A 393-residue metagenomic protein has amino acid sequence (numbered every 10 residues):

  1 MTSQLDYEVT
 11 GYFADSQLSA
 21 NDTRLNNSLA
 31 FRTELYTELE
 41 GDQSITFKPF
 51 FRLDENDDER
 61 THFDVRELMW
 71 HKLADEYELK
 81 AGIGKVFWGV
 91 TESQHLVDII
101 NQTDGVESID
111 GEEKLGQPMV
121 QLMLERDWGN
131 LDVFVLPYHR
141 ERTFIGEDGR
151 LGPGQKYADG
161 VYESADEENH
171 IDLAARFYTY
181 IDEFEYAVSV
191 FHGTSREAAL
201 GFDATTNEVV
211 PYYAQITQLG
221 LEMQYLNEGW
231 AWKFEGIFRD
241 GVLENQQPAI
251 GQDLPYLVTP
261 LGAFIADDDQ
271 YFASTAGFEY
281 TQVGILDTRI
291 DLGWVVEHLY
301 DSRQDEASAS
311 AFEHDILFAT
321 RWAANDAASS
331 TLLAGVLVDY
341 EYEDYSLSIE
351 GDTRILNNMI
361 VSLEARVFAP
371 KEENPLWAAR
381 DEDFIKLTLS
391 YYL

Functional and structural regions predicted by a protein language model:
S3-G11, F47-F51, A81-I83, V133-P137 (+6 more regions): Transmembrane beta-barrel strands of outer-membrane/channel proteins
S16-N21, R52-N56, D104-S108, D159-E163 (+5 more regions): Extracellular loop and loop/strand-boundary signature of outer-membrane beta-barrel proteins
N21-L29, T61-R66, D75, K114-P118 (+8 more regions): Residues that define the transmembrane beta-barrel architecture of outer-membrane proteins
T33-L39, H71-A74, I83, M123-R126 (+10 more regions): Residue-level signature of outer-membrane beta-barrel architecture
Y36-R150, D182, R366, P370: Outer membrane beta-barrel
G41-I45, E76-L79, W128-L131, E183-Y186 (+4 more regions): Repeated loop/turn-to-beta-strand initiation elements of outer-membrane beta-barrel proteins
L122, F278, A379-L393: Outer-membrane beta-barrel "beta-signal"
G193, G229-V338: Detector for outer-membrane/organellar transmembrane beta-barrel domains, recognizing the amphipathic beta-strand
